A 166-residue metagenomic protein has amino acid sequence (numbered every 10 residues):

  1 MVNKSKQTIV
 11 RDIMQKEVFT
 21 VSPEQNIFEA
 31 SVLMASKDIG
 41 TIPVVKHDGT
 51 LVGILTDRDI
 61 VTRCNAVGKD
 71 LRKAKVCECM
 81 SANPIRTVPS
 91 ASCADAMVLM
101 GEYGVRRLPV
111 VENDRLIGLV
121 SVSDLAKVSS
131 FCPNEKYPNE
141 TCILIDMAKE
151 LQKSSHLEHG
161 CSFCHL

Functional and structural regions predicted by a protein language model:
M1-L166: Tandem CBS (Cystathionine beta-synthase) repeat/Bateman regulatory domains
